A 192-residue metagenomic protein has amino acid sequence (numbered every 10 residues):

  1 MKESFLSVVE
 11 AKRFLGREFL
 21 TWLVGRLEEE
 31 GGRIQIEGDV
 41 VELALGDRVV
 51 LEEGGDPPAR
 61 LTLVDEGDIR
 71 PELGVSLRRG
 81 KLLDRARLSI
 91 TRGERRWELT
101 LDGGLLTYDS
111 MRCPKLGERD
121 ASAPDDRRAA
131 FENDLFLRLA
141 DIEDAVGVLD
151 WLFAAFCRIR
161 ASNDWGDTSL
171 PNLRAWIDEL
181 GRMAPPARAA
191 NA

Functional and structural regions predicted by a protein language model:
M1-A192: Intrinsically disordered, low-complexity, charge-rich terminal extensions of nucleic-acid-associated complexes
